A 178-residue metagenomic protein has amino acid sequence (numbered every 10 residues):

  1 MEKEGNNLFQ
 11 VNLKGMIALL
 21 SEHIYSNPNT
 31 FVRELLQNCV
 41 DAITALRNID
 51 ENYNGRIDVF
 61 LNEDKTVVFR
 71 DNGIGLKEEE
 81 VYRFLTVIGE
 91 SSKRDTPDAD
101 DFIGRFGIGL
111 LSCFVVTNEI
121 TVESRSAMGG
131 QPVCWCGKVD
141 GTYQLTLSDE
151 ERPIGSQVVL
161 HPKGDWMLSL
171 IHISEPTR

Functional and structural regions predicted by a protein language model:
M1-P162: GHKL (Bergerat-fold) ATPase N-terminal catalytic module, capturing the glycine-rich phosphate-binding loop and acidic
K163-M167: Structural beta->alpha junctions
S169-R178: Residue-level detector of conserved catalytic or cofactor/ligand-binding positions in enzyme active sites
